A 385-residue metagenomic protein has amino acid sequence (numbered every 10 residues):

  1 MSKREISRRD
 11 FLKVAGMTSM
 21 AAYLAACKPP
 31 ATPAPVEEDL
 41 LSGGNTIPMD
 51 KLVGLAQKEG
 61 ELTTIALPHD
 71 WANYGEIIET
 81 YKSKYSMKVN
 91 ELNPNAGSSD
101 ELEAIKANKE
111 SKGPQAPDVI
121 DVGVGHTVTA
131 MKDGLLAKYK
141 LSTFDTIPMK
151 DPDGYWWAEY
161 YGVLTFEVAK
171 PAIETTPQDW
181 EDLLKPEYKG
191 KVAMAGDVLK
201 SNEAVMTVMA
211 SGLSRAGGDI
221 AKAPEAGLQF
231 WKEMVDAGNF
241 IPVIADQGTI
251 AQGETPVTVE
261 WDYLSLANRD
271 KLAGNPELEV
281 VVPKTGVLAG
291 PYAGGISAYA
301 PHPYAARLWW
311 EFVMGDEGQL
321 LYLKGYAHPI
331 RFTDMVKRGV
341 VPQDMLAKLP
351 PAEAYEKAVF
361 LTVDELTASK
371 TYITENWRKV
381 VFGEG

Functional and structural regions predicted by a protein language model:
S2-S19: N-terminal secretory signal peptides and thylakoid transit peptides that target proteins across membranes
A25-A26: C-terminal motif of bacterial Sec signal peptides marking the signal peptidase cleavage site
T46-Q57, E61-L62, L67-K88: Short, polar/charged alpha-helical segment
T63-I78, N90-K106, G113-E254: Extracytoplasmic ligand-binding site segments that recognize negatively charged/polar headgroups
T127-T129, V257-P276: A ligand-binding cleft/hinge motif common to bilobed small-molecule-binding domains
M149, Y161-T165, L228-E233, N239 (+1 more regions): Periplasmic-binding protein-like
G248, A352-G385: Conserved C-terminal helix/tail region of periplasmic/extracytoplasmic solute-binding proteins
V287-L288, Y292, S297-A358: Mature extracytoplasmic/periplasmic domains
